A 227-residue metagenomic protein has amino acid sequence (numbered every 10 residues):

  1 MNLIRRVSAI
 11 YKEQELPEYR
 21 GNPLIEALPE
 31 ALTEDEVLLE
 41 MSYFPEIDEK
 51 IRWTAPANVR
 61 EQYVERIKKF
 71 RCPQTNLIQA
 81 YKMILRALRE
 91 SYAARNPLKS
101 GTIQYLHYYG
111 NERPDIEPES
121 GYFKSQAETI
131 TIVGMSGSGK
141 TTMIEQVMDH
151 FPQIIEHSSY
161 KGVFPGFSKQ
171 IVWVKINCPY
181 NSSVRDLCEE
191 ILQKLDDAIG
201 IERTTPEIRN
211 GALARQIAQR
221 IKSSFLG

Functional and structural regions predicted by a protein language model:
M1-S125: A short, basic N-terminal segment
Y81, A93-D115, G121-S125, G166-Q170 (+2 more regions): Mid-core helix/loop region of P-loop NTP-binding domains shared across ATPases and GTPases
I132: Hydrophobic anchor at the beta1->P-loop junction of P-loop NTPases
S136: The conserved Walker
K140: Conserved lysine of the Walker
M143, V147, L187: Hydrophobic positions on the alpha1 helix immediately C-terminal to the Walker A/P-loop
H150-G162, D197-G200: Post-Walker A helix-loop "phosphate-sensing" segment adjacent to the P-loop in P-loop NTPases
I155-P179: Conserved catalytic segments around the Walker B and adjacent sensor/switch elements of P-loop NTPase domains
